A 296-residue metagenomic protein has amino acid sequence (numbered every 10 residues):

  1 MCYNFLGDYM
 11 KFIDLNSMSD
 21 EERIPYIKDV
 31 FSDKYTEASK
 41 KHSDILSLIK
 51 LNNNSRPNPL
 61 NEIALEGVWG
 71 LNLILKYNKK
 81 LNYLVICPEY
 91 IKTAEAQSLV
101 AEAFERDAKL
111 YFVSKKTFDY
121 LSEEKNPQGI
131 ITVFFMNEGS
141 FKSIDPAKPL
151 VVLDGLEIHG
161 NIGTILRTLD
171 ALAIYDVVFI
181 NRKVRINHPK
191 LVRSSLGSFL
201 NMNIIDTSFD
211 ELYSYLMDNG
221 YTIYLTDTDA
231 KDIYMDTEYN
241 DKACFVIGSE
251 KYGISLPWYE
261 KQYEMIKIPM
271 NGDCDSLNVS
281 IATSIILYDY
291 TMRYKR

Functional and structural regions predicted by a protein language model:
Y3-N4, M10-A94, K183-V184: Boundary-proximal intrinsically disordered activation/regulatory segments immediately upstream of a helical core
T36-A38, L110-S114, M202-D210: Short acidic-hydrophobic, aromatic-tinged amphipathic segments that line or gate anion-handling sites
G67, E157-I165, L277-A282: Amphipathic alpha-helical repeat scaffolds
E102, E138-A230: RNA substrate-binding interface of SAM-dependent RNA methyltransferases
E102-S122: A glycine-rich helix N-cap at a beta->alpha junction
V113-S114, D154, I180-N181, N203 (+1 more regions): Short beta->alpha connector loops at strand-helix junctions that form conserved, small/polar/Pro-enriched
T132, T168-L172, I186-S198, L256-R296: Structured adenosyl-cofactor binding patch, chiefly the S-adenosyl-L-methionine
L225-C274: Active-site/ligand-binding-proximal alpha/beta "capping" segment
